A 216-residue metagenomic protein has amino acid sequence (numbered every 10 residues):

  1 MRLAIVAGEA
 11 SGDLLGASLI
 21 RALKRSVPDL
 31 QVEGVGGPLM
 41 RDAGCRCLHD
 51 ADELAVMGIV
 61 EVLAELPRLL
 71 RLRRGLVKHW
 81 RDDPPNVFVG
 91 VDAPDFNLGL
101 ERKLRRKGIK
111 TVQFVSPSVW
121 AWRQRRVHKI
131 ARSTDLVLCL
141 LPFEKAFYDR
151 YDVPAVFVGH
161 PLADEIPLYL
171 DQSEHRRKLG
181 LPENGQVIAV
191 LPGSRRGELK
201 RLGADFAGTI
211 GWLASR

Functional and structural regions predicted by a protein language model:
M1, Q186: Nucleotide donor/acceptor-binding cores
R2-K178, L191-L199, W212: Active-site and donor-binding regions of nucleotide-sugar-utilizing enzymes
G203-G208: Short acidic-capped amphipathic helix/loop micro-motif used as an active-site/signal-coupling element
I210-R216: Short, intrinsically disordered, charge-balanced linker/junction segments flanking boundaries in proteins
